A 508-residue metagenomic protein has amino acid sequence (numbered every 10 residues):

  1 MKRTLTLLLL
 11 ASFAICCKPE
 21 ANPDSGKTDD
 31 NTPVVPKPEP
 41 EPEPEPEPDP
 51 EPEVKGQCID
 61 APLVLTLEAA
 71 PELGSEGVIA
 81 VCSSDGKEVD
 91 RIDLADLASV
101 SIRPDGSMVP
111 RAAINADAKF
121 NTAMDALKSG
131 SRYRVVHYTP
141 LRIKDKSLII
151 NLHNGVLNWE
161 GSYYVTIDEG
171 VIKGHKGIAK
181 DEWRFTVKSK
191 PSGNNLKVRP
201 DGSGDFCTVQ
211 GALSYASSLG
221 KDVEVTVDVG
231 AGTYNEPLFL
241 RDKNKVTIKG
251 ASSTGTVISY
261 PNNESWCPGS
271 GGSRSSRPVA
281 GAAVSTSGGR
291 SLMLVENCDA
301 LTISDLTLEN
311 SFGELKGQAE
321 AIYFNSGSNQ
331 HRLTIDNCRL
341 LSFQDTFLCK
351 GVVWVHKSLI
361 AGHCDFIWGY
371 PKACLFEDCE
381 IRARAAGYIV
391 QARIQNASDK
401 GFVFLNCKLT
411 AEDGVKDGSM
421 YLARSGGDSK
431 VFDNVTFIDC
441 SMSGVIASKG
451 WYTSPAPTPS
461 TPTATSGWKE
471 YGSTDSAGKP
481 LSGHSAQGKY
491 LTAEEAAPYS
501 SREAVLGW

Functional and structural regions predicted by a protein language model:
M1-T4, K18-P19: Positively charged n-region of N-terminal signal peptides that target proteins for export
T4-S12: Sec-dependent N-terminal signal peptides
A14-I15, G56, A80, D336 (+2 more regions): Secreted/extracellular small peptides and ectodomain modules produced from precursors
I15-Q57: Bacterial Sec-dependent N-terminal signal peptides
C17-K18, I59, S83, T208 (+2 more regions): Secreted/luminal cysteine- and crosslink-motif detector
E51-P191: Acidic, low-complexity Ser/Thr/Gly/Pro-rich repeat segments typical of extracellular/periplasmic and surface-exposed
K190-S203, C207-W508: Sequence-level preference for short, compositionally simple segments enriched in small aliphatic or small polar residues
